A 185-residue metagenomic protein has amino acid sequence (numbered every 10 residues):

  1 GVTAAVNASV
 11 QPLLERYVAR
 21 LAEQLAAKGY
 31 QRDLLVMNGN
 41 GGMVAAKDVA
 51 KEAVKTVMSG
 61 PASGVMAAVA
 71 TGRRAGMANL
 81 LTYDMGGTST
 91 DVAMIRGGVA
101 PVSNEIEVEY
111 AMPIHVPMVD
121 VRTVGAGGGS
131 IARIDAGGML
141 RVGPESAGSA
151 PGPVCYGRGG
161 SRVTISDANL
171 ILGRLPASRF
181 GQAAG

Functional and structural regions predicted by a protein language model:
G1-G185: N-terminally biased helix-coil "hinge/interface" segments that flank
